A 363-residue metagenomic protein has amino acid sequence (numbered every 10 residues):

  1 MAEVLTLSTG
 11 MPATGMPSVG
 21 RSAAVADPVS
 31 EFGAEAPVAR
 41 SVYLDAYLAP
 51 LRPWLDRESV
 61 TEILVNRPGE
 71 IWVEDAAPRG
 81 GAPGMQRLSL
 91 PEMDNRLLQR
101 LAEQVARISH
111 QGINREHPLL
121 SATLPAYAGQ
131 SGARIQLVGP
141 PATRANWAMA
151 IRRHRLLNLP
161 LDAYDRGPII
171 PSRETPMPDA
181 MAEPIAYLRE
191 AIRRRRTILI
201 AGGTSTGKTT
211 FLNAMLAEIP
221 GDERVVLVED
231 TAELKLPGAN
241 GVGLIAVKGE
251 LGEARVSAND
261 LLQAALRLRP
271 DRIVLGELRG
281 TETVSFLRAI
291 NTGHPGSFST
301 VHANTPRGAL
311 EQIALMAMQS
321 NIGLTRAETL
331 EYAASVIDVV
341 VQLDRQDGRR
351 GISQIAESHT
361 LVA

Functional and structural regions predicted by a protein language model:
M1-Q130: N-terminal accessory targeting/assembly segments
V65-R67, D75-A77, L124, G139-P141 (+3 more regions): Flexible glycine-/small-residue-rich
G81-R194: P-loop NTP-binding catalytic core
M181, I185, R195-A201, A214-V336 (+1 more regions): Switch/coupling sub-region of P-loop NTPases
A191, A201-T204: P-loop (Walker A) phosphate-binding loop of NTP-binding proteins
K208: Conserved lysine of the Walker
F211: Hydrophobic positions on the alpha1 helix immediately C-terminal to the Walker A/P-loop
E331-A363: Conserved P-loop NTPase
